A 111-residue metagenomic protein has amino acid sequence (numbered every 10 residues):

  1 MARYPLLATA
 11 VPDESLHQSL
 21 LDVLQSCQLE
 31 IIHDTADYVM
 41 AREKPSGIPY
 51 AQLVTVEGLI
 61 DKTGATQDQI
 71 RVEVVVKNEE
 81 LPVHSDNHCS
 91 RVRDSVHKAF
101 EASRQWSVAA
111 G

Functional and structural regions predicted by a protein language model:
M1-G111: Ser/Thr-rich, low-complexity intrinsically disordered terminal regions
